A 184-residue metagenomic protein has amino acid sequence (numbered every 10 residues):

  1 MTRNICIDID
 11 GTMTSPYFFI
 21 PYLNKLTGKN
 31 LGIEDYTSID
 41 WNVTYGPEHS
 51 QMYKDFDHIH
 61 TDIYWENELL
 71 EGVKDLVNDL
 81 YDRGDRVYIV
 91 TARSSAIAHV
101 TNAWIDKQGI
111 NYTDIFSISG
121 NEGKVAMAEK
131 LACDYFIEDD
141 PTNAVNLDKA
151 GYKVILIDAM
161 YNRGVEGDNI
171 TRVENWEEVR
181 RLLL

Functional and structural regions predicted by a protein language model:
M1-Y53: Active-site neighborhood of HAD-like aspartate-dependent phosphohydrolases
I39-G72, D85: Metal-dependent phosphoesterase signature
Y64, V73-N102, F116-I118: Substrate-recognition element of Asp-dependent hydrolases with the DxDx(T/V) motif
I89-T91, F136, L156: Structural beta-sheet core signal
S94-N146, A150: Substrate-recognition "cap/lid" segment bordering the active-site pocket of phosphatases
E129-K130, P141-L184: Asp-based, Mg2+/Mn2+-dependent phosphohydrolase catalytic module
